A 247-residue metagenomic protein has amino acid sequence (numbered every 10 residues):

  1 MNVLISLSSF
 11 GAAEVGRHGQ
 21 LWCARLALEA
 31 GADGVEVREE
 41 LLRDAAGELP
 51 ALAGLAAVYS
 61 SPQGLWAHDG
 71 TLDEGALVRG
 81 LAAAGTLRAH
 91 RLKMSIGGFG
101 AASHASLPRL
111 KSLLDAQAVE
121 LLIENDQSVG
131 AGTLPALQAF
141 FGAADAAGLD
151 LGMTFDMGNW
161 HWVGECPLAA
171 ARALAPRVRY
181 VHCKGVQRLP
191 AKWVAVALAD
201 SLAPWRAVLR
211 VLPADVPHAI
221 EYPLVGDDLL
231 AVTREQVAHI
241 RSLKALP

Functional and structural regions predicted by a protein language model:
M1-G31, V78, A82-R88, L134-F155 (+1 more regions): Histidine-acidic metal/acid-base catalytic patches
L4-H18, P62-E74, I96-F99: Active-site mouth loops of central-metabolism enzymes
G34-A53: Glycine-rich, proline-tolerant flexible connector loops at the mouths of alpha/beta enzymes
E36, V58-Y59, K93, L122 (+3 more regions): Conserved beta-strand positions in the central sheet of alpha/beta enzyme cores
E39, Q127-S128, N159, L224: Short, glycine/acidic-enriched loop or turn micro-motifs at the edges of active sites
E39-A45, G64-A67, V225: Short active-site-proximal "capping" loops at secondary-structure junctions
E48-A67, L113-A118, A144, W205-V211: Alpha-helix-loop-beta-strand connector modules within alpha/beta enzyme cores
A67-M153: Active-site acidic/histidine proton-transfer and metal-coordination neighborhood in alpha/beta enzyme cores
